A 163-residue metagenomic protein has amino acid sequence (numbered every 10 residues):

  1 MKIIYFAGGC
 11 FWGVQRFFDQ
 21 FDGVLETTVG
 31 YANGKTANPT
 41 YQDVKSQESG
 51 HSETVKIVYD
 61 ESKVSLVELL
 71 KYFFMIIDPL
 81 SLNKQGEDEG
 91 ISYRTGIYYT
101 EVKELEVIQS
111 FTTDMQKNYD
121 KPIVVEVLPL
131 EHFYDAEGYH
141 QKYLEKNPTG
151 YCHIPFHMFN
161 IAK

Functional and structural regions predicted by a protein language model:
M1-K163: Flexible coil/turn and secondary-structure edge motifs
